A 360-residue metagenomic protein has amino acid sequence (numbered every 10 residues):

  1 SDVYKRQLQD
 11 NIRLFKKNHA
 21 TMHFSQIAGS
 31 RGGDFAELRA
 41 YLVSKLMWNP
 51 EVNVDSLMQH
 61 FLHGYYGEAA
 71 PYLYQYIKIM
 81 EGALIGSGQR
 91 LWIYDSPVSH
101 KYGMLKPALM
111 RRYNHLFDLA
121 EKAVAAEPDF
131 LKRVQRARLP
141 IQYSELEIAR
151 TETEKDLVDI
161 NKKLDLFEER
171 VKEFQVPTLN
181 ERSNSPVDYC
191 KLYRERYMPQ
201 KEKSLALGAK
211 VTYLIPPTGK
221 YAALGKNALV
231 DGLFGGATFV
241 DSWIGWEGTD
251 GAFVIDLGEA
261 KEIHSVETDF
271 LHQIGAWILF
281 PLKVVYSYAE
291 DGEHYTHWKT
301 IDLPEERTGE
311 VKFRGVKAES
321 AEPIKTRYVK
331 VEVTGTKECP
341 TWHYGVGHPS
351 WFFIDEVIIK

Functional and structural regions predicted by a protein language model:
S1-D2, R6-I27, I77-E152: Catalytic grooves of carbohydrate-active enzymes
S1-P71, Q75: Structured mid-domain segments that build the active-site/substrate or prosthetic-cofactor binding neighborhood
V3-Y4, L166-K201, T334-T336: Short, small-residue-biased leader/transition segments that mark boundaries at the very start of proteins
F15, F61, R150, V266 (+1 more regions): Hydrophobic, well-ordered secondary-structure elements that form the walls of internal hydrophobic environments
V134, A149-E181: Long, compositionally biased intrinsically disordered regions
Q200-L233: Predominantly extracellular/luminal regions of secreted and cell-surface proteins, especially disulfide-bonded
F234-K299, K312-K360: Aromatic, loop-rich ligand-recognition surfaces of beta-strand-rich domains
H297-R307: Solvent-exposed serine/threonine-rich low-complexity stretches and specific carbohydrate-binding patches
